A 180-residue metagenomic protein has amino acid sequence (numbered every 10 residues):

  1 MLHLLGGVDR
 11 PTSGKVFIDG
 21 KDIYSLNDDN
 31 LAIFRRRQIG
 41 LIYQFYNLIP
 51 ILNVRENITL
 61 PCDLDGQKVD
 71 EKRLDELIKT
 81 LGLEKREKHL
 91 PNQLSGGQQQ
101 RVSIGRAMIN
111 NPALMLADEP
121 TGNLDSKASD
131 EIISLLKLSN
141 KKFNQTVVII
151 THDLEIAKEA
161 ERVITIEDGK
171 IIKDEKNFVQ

Functional and structural regions predicted by a protein language model:
M1-I166: ABC family nucleotide-binding domain
K170-Q180: Conserved beta-strand-loop-alpha-helix hinge in the C-terminal portion of ABC ATPase nucleotide-binding domains
